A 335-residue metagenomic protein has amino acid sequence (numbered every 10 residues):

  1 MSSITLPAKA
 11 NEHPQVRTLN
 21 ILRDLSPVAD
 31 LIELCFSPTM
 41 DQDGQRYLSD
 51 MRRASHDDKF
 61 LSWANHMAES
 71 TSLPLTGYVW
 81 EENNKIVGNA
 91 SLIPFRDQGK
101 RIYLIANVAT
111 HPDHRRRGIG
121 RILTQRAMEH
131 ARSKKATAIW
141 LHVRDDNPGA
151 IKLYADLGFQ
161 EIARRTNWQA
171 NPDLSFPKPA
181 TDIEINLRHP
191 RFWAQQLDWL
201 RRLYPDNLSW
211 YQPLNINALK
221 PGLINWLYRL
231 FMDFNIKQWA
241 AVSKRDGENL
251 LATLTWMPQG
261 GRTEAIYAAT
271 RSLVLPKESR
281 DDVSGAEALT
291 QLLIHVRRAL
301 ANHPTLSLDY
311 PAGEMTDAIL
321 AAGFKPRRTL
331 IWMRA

Functional and structural regions predicted by a protein language model:
M1-L34, P38, N171-R191: Conserved N-terminal entry element of GNAT/NAT acetyltransferase domains
F36-E82, I86, W210-Q238: Active-site rim helix/loop that mediates acceptor-substrate recognition in acyltransferases
L75-V79, K85-P94, L104, A109 (+2 more regions): Conserved beta-strand in the GNAT
N107-T110, R116-E129, S133, A138 (+2 more regions): Conserved acetyl-CoA-binding loop-helix of GNAT-fold acetyltransferases
H111, L141-A150, W168-P172, L306-D317: Conserved beta-strand-loop-alpha-helix junction that forms the acyl-donor binding cleft
R121, D145-A163, P311-R328: Conserved active-site alpha-helix within GNAT-family acetyltransferase domains
A131-H142, A299-P311: Conserved GNAT acetyl-CoA-binding A-motif
H142, Q160-D173, K325-A335: Conserved catalytic-core motifs of GNAT/GCN5-like acyltransferases
